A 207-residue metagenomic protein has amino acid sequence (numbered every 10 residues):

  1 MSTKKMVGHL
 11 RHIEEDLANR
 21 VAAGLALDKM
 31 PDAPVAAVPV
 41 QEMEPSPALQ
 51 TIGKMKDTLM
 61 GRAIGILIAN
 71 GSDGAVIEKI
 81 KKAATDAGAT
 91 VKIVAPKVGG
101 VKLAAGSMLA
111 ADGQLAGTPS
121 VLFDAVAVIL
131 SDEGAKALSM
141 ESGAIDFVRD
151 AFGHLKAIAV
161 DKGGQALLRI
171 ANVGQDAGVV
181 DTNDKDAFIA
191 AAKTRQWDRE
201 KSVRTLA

Functional and structural regions predicted by a protein language model:
M1-G153, A166-A207: Extended, subdomain-level signal for the structured scaffold at the beginning of enzyme domains
H154-A159: Solvent-exposed alpha-helical segments and adjacent loops that form catalytic or protein-interaction surfaces
